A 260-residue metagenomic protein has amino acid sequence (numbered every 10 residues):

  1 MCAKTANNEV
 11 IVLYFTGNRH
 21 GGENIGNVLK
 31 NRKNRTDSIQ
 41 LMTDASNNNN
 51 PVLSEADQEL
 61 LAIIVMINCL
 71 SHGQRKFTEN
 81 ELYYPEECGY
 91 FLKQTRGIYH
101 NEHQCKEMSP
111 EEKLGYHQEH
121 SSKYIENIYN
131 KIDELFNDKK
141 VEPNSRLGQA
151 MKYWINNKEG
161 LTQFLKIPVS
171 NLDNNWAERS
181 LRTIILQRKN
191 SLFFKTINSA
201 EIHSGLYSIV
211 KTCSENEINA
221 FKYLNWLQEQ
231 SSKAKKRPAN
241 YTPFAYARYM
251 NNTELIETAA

Functional and structural regions predicted by a protein language model:
M1-A260: Catalytic center-proximal scaffold of phosphoryl-transfer enzymes
